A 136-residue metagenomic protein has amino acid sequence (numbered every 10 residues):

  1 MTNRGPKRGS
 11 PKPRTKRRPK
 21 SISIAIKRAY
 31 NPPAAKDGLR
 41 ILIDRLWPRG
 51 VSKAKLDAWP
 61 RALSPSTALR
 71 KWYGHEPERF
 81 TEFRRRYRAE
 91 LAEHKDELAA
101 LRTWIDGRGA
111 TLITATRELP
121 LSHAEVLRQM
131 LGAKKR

Functional and structural regions predicted by a protein language model:
T2-R136: Residues lining hydrophobic/aromatic ligand-binding pockets adjacent to catalytic sites
